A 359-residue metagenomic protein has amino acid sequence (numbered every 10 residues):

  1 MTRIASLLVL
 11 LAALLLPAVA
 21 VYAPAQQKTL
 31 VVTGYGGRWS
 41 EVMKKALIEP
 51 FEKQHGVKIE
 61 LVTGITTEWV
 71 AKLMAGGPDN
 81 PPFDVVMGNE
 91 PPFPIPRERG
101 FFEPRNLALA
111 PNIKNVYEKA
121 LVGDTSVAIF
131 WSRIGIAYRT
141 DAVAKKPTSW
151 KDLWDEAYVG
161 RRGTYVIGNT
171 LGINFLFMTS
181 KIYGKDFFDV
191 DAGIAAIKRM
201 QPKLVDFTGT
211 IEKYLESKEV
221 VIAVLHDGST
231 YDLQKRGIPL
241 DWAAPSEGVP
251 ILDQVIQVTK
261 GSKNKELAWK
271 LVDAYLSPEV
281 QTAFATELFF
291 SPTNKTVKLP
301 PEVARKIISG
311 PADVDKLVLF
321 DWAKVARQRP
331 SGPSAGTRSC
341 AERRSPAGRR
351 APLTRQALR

Functional and structural regions predicted by a protein language model:
L8-A18: Bacterial N-terminal signal peptides
T33, G37-E60, I136: Short, polar/charged alpha-helical segment
G36-K44, E68, M74, P82-E219: Extracytoplasmic ligand-binding site segments that recognize negatively charged/polar headgroups
P92-I95, E216, V221-P239: A ligand-binding cleft/hinge motif common to bilobed small-molecule-binding domains
S132, I194-K198, V205, R236-K260 (+1 more regions): Periplasmic-binding protein-like
G135-A142, M178-K181, L252-K265, A283 (+1 more regions): A bilobed periplasmic-binding-protein/Venus flytrap-type ligand-binding module shared by bacterial periplasmic
T259-L317: Mature extracytoplasmic/periplasmic domains
K316-R359: Conserved C-terminal helix/tail region of periplasmic/extracytoplasmic solute-binding proteins
